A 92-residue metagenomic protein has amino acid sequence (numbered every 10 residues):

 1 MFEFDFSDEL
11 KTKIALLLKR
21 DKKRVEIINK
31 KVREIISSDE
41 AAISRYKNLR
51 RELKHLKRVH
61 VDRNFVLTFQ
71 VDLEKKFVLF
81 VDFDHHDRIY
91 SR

Functional and structural regions predicted by a protein language model:
M1-E3, T12-V25, V61-R92: Enriched for short, Lys/Arg-rich terminal
E9, K54, H85: Residues that form or immediately flank small-molecule/cofactor binding pockets and catalytic motifs
E9-A41: N-terminal first-folded block
K30, R50-K54, F69-L73: Short alpha-helical linear motifs
E34-V59: A short, surface-exposed loop/turn module that caps and links secondary-structure elements
